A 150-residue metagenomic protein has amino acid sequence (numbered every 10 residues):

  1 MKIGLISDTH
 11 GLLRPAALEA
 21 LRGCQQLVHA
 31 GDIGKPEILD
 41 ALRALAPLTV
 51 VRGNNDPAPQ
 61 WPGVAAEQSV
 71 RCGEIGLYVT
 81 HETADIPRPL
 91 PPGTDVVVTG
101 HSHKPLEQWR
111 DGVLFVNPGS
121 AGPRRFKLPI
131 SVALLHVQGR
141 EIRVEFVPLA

Functional and structural regions predicted by a protein language model:
M1-L48, D56-E67, E74, L128-S131 (+2 more regions): N-terminal active-site segment of His-dependent metallophosphoesterases
K2, S69-G73, P92, W109 (+1 more regions): Binuclear metal-dependent phosphoesterase catalytic core
L5-S7, Q26-D32, T49-N54, Y78-H81 (+2 more regions): Active-site neighborhood of phospho(di)ester-bond hydrolases with catalytic His/Asp-centered motifs
G11, K35, A84, K104 (+1 more regions): Short active-site segment of divalent metal-dependent hydrolases/proteases that encodes the spacing between
A46-L48, V64-Q68, T94-V97, G112-V116: Active-site regions of enzymes building and remodeling cell-envelope glycoconjugates
P57-A58, P105, R124: Short gly/pro/ser/thr-enriched loop/turn and capping motifs at secondary-structure boundaries
S69-R110: Internal catalytic-core helix/loop-beta-alpha segment that presents or stabilizes conserved functional determinants
